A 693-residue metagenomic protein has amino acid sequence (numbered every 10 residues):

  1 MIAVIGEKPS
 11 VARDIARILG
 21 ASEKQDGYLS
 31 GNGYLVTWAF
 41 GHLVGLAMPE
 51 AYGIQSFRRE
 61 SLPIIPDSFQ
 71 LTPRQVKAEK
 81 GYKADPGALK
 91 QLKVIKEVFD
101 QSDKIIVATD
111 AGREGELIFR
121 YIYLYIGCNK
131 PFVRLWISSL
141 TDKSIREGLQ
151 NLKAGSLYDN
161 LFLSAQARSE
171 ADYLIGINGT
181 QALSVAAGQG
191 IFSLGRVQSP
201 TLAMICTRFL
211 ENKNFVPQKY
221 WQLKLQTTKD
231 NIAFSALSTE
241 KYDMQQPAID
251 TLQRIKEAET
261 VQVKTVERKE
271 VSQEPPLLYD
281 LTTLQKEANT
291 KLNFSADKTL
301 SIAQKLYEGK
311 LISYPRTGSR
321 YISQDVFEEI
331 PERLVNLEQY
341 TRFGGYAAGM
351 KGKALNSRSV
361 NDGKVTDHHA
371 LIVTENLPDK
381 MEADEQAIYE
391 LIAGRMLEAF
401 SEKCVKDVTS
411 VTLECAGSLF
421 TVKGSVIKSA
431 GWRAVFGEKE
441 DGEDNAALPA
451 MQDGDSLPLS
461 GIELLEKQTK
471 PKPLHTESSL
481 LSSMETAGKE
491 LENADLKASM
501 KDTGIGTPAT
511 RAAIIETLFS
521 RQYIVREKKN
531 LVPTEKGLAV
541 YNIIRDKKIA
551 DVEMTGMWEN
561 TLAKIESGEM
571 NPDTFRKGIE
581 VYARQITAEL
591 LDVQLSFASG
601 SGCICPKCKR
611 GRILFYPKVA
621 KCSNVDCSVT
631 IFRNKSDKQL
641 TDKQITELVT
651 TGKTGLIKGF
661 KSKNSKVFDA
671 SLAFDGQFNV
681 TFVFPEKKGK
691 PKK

Functional and structural regions predicted by a protein language model:
M1, D110-A111, G188-S193, R268-L277 (+4 more regions): Conserved short loop/turn motifs at secondary-structure junctions
M1-S169, Y173, P471: Intrinsically disordered, low-complexity regulatory segments
I2, G81, Y125, T180 (+3 more regions): Basic, low-complexity terminal or inter-domain segments flanking catalytic cores
P9-A16, G33-V36, F40, R59-L62 (+20 more regions): Amphipathic alpha-helical transducer elements in NTP-driven molecular machines
S30-N32, Q226-D230, E414-S418, N664: Short strand-coil-strand connectors
G87, K93, L140-T227, R268-S272: C-terminal or mid-to-C-terminal helical accessory/interaction module adjacent to the motor/catalytic core
D243-Y279, Q285, G488: Metal- or metallocofactor-binding catalytic centers and their adjacent structured scaffolds across diverse enzyme
